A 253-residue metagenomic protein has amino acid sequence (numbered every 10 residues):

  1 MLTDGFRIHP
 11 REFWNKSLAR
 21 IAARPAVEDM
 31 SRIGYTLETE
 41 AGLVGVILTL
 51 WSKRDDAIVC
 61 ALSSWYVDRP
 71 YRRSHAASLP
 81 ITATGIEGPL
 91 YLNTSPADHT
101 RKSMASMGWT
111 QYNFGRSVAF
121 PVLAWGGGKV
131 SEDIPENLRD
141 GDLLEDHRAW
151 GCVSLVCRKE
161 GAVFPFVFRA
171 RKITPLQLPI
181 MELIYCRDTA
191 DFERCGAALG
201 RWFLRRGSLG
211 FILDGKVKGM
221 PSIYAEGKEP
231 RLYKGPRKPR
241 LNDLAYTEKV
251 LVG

Functional and structural regions predicted by a protein language model:
M1-A22, A61, F114-D146, P179-I184: Short amphipathic alpha-helix that is part of the acyltransferase structural core
R11-E38, S78-I86, N93-T94: Recognition helices and adjacent regulatory flanks at domain boundaries
A22-T36, L144-V156, R205-F211: A short helix-loop-beta-strand connector motif used in the catalytic cores of GNAT acetyltransferases and, in some
T36-W51, A61, G161-K172: Conserved beta-strand in the GNAT
D55-V118, P175-R231: Acyl-donor binding region in acyl/amide transferases
E136-S154, L244-G253: Aromatic/basic-lined ligand-recognition segments that form π-stacking hydrophobic pockets flanked by Lys/Arg to engage
L143-R194, R201: Non-catalytic interaction/regulatory modules that flank or connect domains
E229-G253: C-terminal functional modules
